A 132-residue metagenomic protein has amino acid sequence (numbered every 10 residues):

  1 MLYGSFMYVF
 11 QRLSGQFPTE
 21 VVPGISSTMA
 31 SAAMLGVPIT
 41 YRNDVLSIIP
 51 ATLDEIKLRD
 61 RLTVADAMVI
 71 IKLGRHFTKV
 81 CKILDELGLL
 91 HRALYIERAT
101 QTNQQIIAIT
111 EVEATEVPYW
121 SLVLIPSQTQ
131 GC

Functional and structural regions predicted by a protein language model:
L2-V64, A114: Class I SAM-dependent methyltransferase SAM-binding "motif I" and its flanking Rossmann-like core
L62-C132: A contiguous loop/helix-start segment that scaffolds small-molecule binding in enzyme catalytic cores
